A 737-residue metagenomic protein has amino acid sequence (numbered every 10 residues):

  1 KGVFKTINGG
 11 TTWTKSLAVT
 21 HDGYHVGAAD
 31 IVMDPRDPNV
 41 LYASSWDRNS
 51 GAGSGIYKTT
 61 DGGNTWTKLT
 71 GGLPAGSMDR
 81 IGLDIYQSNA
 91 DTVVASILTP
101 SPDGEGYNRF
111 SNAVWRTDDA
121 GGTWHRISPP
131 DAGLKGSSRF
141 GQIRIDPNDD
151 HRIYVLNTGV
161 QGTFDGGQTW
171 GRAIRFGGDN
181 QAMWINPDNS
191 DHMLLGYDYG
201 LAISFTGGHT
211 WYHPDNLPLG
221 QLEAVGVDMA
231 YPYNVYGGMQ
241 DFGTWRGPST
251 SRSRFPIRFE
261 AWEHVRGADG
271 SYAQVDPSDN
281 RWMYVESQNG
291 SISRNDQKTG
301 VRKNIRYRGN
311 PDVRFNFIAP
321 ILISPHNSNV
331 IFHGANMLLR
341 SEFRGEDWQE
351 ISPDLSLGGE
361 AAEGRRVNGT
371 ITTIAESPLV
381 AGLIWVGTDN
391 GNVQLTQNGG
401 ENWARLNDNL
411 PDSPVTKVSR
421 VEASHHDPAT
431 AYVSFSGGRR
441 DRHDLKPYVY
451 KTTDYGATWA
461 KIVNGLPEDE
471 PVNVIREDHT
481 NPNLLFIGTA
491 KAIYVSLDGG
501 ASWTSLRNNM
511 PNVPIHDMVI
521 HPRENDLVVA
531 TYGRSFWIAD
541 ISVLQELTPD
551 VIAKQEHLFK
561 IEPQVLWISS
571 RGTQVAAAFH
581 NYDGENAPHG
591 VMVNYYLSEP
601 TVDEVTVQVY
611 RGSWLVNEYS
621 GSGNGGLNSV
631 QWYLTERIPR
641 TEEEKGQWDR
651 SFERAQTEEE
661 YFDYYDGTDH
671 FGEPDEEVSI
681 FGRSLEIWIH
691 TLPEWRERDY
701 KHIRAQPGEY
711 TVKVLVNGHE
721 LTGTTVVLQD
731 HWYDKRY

Functional and structural regions predicted by a protein language model:
K1-N581, P588-H589: Beta-propeller blade termini and top-face loops
G76, S88, H426, N586 (+3 more regions): Surface-exposed coil/turn segments at beta-strand junctions on protein surfaces, enriched
S293-N295, V593-W614, E618, E709-K713: Beta-strand-rich binding/interaction modules
V301-N304, S502-T504, S613-Y619, L721: Surface-exposed loop/edge segments in extracytoplasmic proteins
P414, L615-Q706: Glycine-centered tight-turn motifs at strand-turn-strand junctions
S535, P639, L715-G723: Short acidic/polar inter-strand loop motif in beta-rich domains
R571-E604, Y610, S629-Q631: Contiguous beta-strand segments within globular domains
E720-R736: Short beta-strand elements
